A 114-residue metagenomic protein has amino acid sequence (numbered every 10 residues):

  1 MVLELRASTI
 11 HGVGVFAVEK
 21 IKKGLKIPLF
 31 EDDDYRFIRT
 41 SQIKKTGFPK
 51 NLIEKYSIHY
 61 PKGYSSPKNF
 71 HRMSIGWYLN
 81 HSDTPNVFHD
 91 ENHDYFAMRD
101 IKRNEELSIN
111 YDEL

Functional and structural regions predicted by a protein language model:
M1-L114: Conserved catalytic SET/PR domain of SAM-dependent protein methyltransferases, capturing the structural core that binds
